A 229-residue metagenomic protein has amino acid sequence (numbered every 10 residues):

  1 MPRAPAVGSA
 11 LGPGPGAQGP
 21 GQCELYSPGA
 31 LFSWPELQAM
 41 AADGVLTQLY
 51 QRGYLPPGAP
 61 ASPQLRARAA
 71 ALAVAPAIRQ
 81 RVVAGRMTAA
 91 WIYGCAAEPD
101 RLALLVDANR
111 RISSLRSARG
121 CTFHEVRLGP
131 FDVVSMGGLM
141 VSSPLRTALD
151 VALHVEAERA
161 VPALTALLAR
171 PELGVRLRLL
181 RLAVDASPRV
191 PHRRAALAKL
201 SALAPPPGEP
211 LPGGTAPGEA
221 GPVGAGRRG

Functional and structural regions predicted by a protein language model:
M1-G229: Short gly/ser-rich loop at a beta-strand->alpha-helix junction or flexible surface loop bordering the NTP-binding
